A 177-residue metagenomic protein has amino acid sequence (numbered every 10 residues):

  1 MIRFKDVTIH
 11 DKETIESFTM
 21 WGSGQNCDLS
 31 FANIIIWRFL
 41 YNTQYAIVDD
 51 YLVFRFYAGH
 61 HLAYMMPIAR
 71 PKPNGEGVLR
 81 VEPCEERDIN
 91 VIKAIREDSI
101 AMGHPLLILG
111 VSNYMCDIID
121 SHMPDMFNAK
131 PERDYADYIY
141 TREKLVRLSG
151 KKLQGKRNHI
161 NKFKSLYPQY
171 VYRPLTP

Functional and structural regions predicted by a protein language model:
I2-T14, K151, V171-P177: A short beta-loop-alpha structural element at the N-terminal edge of CoA-dependent acyl/N-acetyltransferase catalytic
D11, R87-V91, G155: Short amphipathic alpha-helical segments
S17, C27-Y114: Conserved donor-binding loop and adjoining core beta-sheet/short helix segment in diverse acyl/aminoacyl transferases
W21-G22, M102, L166: Structured helix-beta-strand junction loops
V91-K93, S121-M126: Short acidic (Asp/Glu) patches
E97, N113-C116, D120, N161-P168: A broadly conserved amphipathic alpha-helix scaffold signal in soluble, globular proteins
H104-H122, R133-A136: Short, glycine/charge-rich beta-strand/loop segments that flank catalytic centers and engage negatively charged groups
M123-P177: Acyltransferase donor/substrate-recognition loop-hinge adjacent to the catalytic core
